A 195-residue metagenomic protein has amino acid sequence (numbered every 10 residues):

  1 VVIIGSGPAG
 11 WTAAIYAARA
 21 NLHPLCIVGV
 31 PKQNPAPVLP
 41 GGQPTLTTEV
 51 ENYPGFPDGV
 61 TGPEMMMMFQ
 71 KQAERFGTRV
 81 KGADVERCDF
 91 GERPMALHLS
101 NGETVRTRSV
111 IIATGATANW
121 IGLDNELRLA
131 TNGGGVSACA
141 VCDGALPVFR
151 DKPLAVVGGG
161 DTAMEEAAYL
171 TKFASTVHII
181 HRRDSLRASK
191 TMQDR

Functional and structural regions predicted by a protein language model:
V1-I4, R19-A20, L25-K32, L46 (+1 more regions): FAD-binding core/adjacent interface of flavoenzyme oxidoreductases
I3-K32, A36-L39, S137-S189: Rossmann-like dinucleotide/flavin-binding elements
N34-Q43, T47-V50: A short, glycine- and basic residue-enriched loop/turn that sits immediately adjacent to a domain's principal
T45-T104, L186-R195: N-terminal Rossmann-like dinucleotide/flavin-binding domain of flavoprotein oxidoreductases that bind FAD/FMN
G62, N132-G135, G160: A conditional alpha-helix N-cap/helix-loop micro-motif detector
M67, K71, G134-S137, E165: Short, contiguous clusters of charged residues that form electrostatic/catalytic patches at enzyme active sites, used
